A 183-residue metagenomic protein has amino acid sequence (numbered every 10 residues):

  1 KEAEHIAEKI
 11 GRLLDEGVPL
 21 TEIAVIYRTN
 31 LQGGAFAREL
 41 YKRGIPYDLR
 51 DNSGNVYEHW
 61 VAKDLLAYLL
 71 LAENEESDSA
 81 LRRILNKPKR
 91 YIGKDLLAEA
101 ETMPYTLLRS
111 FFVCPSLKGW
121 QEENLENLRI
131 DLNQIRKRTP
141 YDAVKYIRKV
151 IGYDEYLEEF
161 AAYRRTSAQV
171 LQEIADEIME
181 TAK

Functional and structural regions predicted by a protein language model:
K1-P46, L70-N74, K137-R138: Helicase P-loop NTPase motor core
K1-Y27, N52, R82, S110-L117 (+1 more regions): Inter-lobe coupling/hinge region of RecA-like P-loop helicase motors
E2, I6, T29-Q32, F36 (+8 more regions): Helical mechanochemical/support elements of P-loop NTPase systems and associated helical scaffolds
K42-I45, S53-K89: Conserved short internal alpha-helix adjacent to the catalytic or cofactor-binding core of large enzyme scaffolds
I45, V113-K183: Accessory C-terminal helicase-associated subdomains
A98-T102: C-terminal helical "lid" of AAA+/P-loop NTPase domains
